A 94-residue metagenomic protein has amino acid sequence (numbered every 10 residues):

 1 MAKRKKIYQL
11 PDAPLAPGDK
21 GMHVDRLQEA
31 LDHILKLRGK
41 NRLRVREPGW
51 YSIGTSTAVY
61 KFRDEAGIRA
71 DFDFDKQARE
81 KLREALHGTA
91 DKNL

Functional and structural regions predicted by a protein language model:
M1-L94: Cell-envelope/ECM-targeting effectors and their regulatory/trafficking segments
